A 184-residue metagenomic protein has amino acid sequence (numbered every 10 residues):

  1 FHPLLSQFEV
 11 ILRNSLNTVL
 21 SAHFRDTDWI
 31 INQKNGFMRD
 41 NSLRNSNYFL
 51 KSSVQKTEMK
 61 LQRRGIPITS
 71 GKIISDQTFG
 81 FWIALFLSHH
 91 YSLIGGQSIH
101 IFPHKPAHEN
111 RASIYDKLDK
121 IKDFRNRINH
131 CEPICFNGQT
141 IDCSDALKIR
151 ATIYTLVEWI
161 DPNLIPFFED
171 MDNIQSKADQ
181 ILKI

Functional and structural regions predicted by a protein language model:
F1-I184: Amphipathic alpha-helical interface elements
